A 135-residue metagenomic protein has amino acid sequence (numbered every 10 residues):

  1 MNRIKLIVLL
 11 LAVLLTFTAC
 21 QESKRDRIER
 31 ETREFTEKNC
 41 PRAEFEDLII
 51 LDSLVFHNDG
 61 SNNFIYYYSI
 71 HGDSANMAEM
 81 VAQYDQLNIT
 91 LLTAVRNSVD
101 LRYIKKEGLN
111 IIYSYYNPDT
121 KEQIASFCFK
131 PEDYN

Functional and structural regions predicted by a protein language model:
M1-V8: Bacterial N-terminal signal peptides that target proteins for export
L11, G60-F64, E107-L109: Residues at beta-strand starts and edge strands
T16-A19: C-terminal motif of bacterial Sec signal peptides marking the signal peptidase cleavage site
Q21-K24: Bacterial signal peptide processing site
E29-L48: Post-signal peptide N-terminal segment of mature Sec-exported envelope proteins
V55-R102: Mature extracytoplasmic domains of secretory-pathway proteins
T93-E122: A short amphipathic beta-strand at an alpha->beta junction
Q123-N135: Short, low-complexity, Pro/Ser/Thr/Gly-rich segments in the mature regions of secreted, periplasmic
